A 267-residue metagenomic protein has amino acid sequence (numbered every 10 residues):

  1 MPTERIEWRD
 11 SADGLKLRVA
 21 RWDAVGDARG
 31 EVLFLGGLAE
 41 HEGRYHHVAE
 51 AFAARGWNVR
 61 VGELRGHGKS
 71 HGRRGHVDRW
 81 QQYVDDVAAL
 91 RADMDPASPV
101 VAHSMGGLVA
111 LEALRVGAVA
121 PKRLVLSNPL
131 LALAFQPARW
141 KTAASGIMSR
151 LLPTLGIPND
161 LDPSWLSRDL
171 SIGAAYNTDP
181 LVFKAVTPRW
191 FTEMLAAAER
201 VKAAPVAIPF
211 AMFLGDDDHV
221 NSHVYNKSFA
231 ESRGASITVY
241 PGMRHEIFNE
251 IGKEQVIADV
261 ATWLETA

Functional and structural regions predicted by a protein language model:
M1-G26: N-terminal cap/lid segment of alpha/beta-hydrolase-fold proteins
A39-H41, G68-A97, V256: Catalytic nucleophile-loop/oxyanion-hole region of alpha/beta-hydrolase and closely related hydrolase-like folds
R44, A49-G72: Conserved alpha/beta-hydrolase
A102-G106, A110: Gly/Ala-rich beta-loop-alpha elbow adjacent to hydrolase catalytic centers
V125-A134: Active-site nucleophile loop of the alpha/beta-hydrolase fold
V206, M212-L214: Short beta-strand/loop motif that positions the catalytic acidic residue of the alpha/beta-hydrolase fold
L214-M243: Conserved loop-alpha-helix segment in the C-terminal half of the alpha/beta-hydrolase fold that carries the catalytic
A235-A267: Catalytic active-site module of serine/aspartate enzymes centered on a nucleophile-bearing elbow/loop
